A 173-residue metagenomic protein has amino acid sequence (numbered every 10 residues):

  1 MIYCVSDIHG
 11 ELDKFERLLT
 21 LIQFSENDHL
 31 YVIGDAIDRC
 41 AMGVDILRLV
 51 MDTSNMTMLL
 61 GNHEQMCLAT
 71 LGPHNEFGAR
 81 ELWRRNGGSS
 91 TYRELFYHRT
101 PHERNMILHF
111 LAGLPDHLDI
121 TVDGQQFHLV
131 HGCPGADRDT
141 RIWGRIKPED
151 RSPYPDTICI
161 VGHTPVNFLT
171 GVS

Functional and structural regions predicted by a protein language model:
M1-H9, Q126-C133: Active-site-proximal beta-strand elements of phosphoester/diester hydrolases
Y3, L30-V32, H128, C159-I160: Hydrophobic positions in the central parallel beta-sheet of the AAA+
V5, G10-W83: Core catalytic region of metal-dependent phosphoesterases/phosphodiesterases, especially metallo-beta-lactamase-like
L82-S173: Acidic, His/Gly-enriched loop-helix segments that form or flank divalent-metal centers in metallo-dependent hydrolases
